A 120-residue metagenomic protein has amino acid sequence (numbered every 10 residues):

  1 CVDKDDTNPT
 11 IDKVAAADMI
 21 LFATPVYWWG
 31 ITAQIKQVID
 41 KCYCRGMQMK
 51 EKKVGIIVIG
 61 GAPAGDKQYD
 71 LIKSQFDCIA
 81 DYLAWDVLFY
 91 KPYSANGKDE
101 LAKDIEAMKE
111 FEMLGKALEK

Functional and structural regions predicted by a protein language model:
V2-L83: Helix-loop-strand module that forms the ligand-binding subsite of alpha/beta enzymes
D77-K120: Glycine-rich phosphate/pyrophosphate-binding loop and the adjoining helix
